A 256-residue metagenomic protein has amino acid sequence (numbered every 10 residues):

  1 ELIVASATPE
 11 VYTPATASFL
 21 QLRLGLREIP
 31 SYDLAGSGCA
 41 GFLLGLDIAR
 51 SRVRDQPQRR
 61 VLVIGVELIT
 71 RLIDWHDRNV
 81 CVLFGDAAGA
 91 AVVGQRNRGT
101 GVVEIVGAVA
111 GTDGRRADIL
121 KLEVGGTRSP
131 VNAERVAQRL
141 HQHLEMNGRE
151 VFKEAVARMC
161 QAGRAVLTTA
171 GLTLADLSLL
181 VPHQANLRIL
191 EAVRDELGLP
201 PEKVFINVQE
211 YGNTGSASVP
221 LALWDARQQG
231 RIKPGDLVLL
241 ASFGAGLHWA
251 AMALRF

Functional and structural regions predicted by a protein language model:
E1-T8: Membrane helical hairpin/interfacial module
A5, A35, V61-E67, V93 (+2 more regions): Short beta-strand segments
T8-P9, L22, R27, D33-R54 (+4 more regions): Claisen-condensing/thiolase-fold acyl-transfer catalytic domains that form or cleave C-C bonds in fatty acid
Y12-G25, L62-I69, T127, V131-A137 (+1 more regions): Acidic-glycine-rich active-site phosphate/pyrophosphate-binding loop
L24-L26, R52-Q56, C81-G85, N97-G99 (+2 more regions): Solvent-exposed alpha-helices and their adjacent loops that cap or buttress functional pockets in soluble metabolic
R52, Q56-A88: Flexible, glycine-rich active-site loops centered on histidine and acidic residues that chelate a metal or position
G65-V66, R71-I73, D113-I119, L187: Acyl-CoA/ACP chain-elongation machinery
W75-A157, Q161, F243, F256: Condensing-enzyme catalytic core mediating Claisen C-C bond formation in acyl metabolism
